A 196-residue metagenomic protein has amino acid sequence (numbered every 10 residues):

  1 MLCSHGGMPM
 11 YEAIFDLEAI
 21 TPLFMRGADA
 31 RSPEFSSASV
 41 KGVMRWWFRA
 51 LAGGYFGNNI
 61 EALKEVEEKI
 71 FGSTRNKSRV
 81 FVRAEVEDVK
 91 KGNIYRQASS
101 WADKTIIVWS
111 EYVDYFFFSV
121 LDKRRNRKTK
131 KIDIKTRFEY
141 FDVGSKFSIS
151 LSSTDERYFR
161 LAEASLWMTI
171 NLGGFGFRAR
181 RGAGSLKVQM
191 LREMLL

Functional and structural regions predicted by a protein language model:
M1-L196: Small/polar/charged residue-enriched interaction surfaces, especially the RNA/DNA-contacting tracks of RNP/CRISPR
